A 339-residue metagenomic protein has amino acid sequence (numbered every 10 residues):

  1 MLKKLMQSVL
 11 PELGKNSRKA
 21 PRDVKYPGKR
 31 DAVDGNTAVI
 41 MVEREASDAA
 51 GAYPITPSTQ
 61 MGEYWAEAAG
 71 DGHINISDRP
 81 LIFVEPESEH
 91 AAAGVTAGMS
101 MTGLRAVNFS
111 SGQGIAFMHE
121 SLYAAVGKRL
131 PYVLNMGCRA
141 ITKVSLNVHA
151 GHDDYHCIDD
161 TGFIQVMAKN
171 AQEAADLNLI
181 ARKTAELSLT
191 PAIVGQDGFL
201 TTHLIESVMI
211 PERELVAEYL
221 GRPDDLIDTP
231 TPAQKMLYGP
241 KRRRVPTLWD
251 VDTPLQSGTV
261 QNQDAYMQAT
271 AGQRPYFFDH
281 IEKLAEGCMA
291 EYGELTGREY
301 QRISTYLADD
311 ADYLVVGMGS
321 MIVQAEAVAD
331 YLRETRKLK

Functional and structural regions predicted by a protein language model:
M1-C157, G162, L179: Thiamine diphosphate
K15-K19, D23, L189-G195, L295-Y306 (+1 more regions): Flexible, glycine/charged-enriched surface loops at secondary-structure junctions
D34-V39, A290-Y313, E326, D330: Glycine-/acidic-rich phosphate or pyrophosphate-binding loops and their flanking alpha/beta elements
S77-L81, A192-S304: Conformationally flexible catalytic loops at phosphate/diphosphate-handling active centers
M118, V144, H203-I205, Q324-E326: Short helix/loop capping segments that flank catalytic or ligand/cofactor-binding pockets
R139-A140, D197-H203, G319-M321: Glycine-rich beta-alpha junction loops
V148-G198, T202, I210, Y219-T229: Conserved thiamine diphosphate
A325-K339: Generic long, charged, amphipathic alpha-helical segments
